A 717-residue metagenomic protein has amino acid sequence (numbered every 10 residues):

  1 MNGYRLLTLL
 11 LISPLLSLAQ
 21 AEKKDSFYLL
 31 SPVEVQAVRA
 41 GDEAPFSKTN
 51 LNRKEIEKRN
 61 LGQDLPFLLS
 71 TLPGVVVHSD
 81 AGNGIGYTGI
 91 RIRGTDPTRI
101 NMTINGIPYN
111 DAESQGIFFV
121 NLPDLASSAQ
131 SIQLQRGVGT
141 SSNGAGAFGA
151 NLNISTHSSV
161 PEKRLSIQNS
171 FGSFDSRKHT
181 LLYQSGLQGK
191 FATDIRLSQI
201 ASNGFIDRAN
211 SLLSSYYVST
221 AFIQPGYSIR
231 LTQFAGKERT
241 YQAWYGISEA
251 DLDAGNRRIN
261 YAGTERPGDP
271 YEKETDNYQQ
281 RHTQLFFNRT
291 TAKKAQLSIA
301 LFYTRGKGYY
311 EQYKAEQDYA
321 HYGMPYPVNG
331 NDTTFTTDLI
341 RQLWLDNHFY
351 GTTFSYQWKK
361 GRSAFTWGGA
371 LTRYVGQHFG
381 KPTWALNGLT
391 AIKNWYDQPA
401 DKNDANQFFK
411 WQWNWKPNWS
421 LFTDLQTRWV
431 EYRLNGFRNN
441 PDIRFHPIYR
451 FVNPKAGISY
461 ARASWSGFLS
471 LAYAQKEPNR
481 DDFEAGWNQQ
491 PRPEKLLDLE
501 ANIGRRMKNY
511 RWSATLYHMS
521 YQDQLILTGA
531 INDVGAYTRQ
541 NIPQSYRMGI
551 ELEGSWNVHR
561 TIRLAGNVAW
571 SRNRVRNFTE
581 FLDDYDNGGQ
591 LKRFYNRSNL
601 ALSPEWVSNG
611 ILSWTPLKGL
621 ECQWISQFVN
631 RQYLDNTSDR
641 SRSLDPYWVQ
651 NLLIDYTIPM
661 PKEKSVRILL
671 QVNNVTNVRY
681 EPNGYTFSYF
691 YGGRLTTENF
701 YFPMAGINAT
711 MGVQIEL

Functional and structural regions predicted by a protein language model:
P66-P108, Q130: Extracytoplasmic beta-strand/coil segments of soluble accessory domains associated with Gram-negative outer-membrane
P108-R136, S155, D251-D253, I259: Short acidic/polar hinge/loop motifs at secondary-structure boundaries that mediate gating or recognition
P123-Q168: A beta-strand signature from Gram-negative outer-membrane beta-barrel systems, especially the internal plug domain
S166, F171-A201, I206-A243, T275-Y278 (+3 more regions): Transmembrane beta-barrel wall of Gram-negative outer-membrane proteins
Y278-F437, R444, G457-A461, W465-S470 (+4 more regions): Face-selective signature of the C-terminal outer-membrane beta-barrel domain
Q296-F302, S459-A474, R492-T579: Membrane-embedded beta-barrel scaffold of Gram-negative outer-membrane proteins
P417, H518-S520, Q540-N636: Gram-negative outer-membrane beta-barrel transporters
R572, F628-Y633, Y656-L717: C-terminal beta-signal and adjacent terminal beta-strands/loops of Gram-negative outer-membrane beta-barrel proteins
